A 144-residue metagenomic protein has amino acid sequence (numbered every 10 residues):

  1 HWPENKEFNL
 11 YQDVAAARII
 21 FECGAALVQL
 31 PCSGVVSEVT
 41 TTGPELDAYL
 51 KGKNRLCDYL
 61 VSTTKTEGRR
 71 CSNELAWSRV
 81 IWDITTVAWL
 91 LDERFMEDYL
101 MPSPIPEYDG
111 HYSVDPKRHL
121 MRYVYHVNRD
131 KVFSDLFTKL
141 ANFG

Functional and structural regions predicted by a protein language model:
H1-G144: N-terminal acidic, glycine/proline-rich low-complexity segments
